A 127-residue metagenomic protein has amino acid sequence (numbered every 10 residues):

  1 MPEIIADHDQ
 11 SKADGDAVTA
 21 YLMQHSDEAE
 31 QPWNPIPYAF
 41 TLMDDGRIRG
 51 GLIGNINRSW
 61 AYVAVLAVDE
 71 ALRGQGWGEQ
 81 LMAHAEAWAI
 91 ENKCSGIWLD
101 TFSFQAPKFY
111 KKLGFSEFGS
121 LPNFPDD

Functional and structural regions predicted by a protein language model:
M1-Q10: Conserved N-terminal entry element of GNAT/NAT acetyltransferase domains
V18, Y110, F115: Conserved active-site tyrosine of GNAT-family acetyltransferases
E30-N34: Short loop/turn motifs at secondary-structure junctions and domain boundaries
T41, R47-N55, W60-A67: Conserved beta-strand in the GNAT
L72, G76-H84: Conserved acetyl-CoA pyrophosphate-binding loop and the N-cap/start of the following alpha-helix in GNAT-like
A85-A89, A106: Short hydrophobic clusters on alpha-helical segments that form packing/core surfaces in small helical domains
A89-F102: Conserved GNAT acetyl-CoA-binding A-motif
W98-D100, S116-D127: Conserved catalytic-core motifs of GNAT/GCN5-like acyltransferases
